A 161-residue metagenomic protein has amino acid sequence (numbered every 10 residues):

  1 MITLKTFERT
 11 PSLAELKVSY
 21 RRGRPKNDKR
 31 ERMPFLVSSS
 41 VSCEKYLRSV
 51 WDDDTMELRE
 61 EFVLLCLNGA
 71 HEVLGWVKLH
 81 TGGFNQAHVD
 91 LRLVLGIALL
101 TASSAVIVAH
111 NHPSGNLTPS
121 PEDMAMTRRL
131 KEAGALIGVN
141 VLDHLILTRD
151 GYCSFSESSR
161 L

Functional and structural regions predicted by a protein language model:
M1-P25, K45, H80, F84-L161: Active-site-proximal loop/helix of nucleotide/amide-processing enzymes and allied scaffolds
E31-L93, I97: Glycine-rich, small/polar surface segments that engage phosphate groups of diverse ligands
